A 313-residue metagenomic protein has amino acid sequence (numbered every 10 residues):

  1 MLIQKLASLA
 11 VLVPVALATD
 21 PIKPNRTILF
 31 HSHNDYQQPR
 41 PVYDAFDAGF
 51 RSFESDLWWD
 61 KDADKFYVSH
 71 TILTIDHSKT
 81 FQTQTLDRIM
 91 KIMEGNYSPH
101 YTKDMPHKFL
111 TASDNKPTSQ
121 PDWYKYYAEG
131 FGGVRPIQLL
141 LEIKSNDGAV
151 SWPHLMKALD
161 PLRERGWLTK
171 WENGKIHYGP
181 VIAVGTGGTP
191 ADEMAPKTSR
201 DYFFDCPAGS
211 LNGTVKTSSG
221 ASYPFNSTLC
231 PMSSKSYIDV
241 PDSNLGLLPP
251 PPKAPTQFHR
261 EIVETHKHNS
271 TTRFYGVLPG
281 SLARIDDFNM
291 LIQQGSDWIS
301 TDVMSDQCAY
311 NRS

Functional and structural regions predicted by a protein language model:
M1-T19: Fungal secretory targeting signals
T19-Y36, P41-E54, W58-S313: Catalytic cores of phosphodiester-bond hydrolases, prominently lipid phosphodiesterases
